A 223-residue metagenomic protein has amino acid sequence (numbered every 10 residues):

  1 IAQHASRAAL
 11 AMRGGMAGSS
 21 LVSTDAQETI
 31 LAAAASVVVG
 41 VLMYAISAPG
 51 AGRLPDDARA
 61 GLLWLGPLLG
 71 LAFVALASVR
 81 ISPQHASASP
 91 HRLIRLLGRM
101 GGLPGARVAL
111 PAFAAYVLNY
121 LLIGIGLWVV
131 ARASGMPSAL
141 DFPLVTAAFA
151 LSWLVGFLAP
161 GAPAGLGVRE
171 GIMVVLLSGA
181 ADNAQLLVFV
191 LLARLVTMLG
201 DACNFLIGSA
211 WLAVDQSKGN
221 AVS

Functional and structural regions predicted by a protein language model:
I1-R7, G156-M173: Transmembrane helix boundary and interhelical junction motifs in multipass membrane proteins
A2-H4, R13-I30, A181-L192: Membrane-interface alpha-helices at helix entry/exit sites of multi-pass transporters
S6-R7, A26-I30, R92, F113: Internal, well-ordered alpha-helical segments in soluble enzyme and binding-protein domains
R7-A11, V130-S134, M173, L177: Hydrophobic alpha-helical interface/terminus motif in multipass membrane transporters
R7-R13, S23, R95-G102: Short amphipathic alpha-helical coupling elements at transmembrane boundaries
S36-V38, M43-A159, D182-S223: Predominantly cytoplasmic-facing regulatory/coupling regions of multi-pass membrane proteins
